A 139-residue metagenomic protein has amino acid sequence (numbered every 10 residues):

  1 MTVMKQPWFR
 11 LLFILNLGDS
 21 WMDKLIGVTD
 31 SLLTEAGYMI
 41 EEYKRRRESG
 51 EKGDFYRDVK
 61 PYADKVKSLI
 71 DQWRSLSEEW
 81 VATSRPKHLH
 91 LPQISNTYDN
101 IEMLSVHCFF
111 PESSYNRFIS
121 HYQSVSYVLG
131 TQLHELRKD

Functional and structural regions predicted by a protein language model:
T2-V3, P7-W21: Short, Lys/Arg-enriched N-terminal segments with co-localized hydrophobic residues within the first ~10-30 amino acids
L17-F55, Y122: Short terminal alpha-helical segments
V28-E42, L69-W73, T97-M103, H121 (+1 more regions): Amphipathic, well-ordered alpha-helical segments in soluble domains
K52-Y56, S84-N100, V125: Charge-rich, acidic-biased intrinsically disordered regions
D54-K65: A loop-to-helix transmembrane entry motif
L69-H90: Short, solvent-exposed, charged loop/turn and helix-capping segments that join or cap alpha-helices on peripheral
N96-D139: Amphipathic alpha-helical binding modules
